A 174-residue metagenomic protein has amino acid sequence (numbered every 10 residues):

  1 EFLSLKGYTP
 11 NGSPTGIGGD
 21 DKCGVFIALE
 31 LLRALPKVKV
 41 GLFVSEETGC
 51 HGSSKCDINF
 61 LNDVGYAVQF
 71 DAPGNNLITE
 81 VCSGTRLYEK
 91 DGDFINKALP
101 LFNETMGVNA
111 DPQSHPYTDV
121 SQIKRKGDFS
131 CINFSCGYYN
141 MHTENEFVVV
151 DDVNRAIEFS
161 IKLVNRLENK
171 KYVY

Functional and structural regions predicted by a protein language model:
E1-G18: Catalytic-core environment of secreted peptidases
P14-K90, P112, D119-V120: Acidic/histidine-rich catalytic neighborhood of metal-dependent amide-processing enzymes
G19-F26, H51, D93, T118 (+2 more regions): Conserved active-site and cofactor/substrate-binding residues in soluble primary-metabolism enzymes
L29-K39, F60-D63, E104-G107, I161-V173: Secondary-structure boundary elements
D93-D111: A conserved mid-domain beta-alpha-beta active-site/ligand-binding segment of alpha/beta enzyme cores
S114-C131: Short glycine-rich, acidic/polar surface loops and turns
N140-Y174: His/Asp/Glu-rich mid-to-C-terminal helical/loop segments that flank catalytic regions of hydrolases
